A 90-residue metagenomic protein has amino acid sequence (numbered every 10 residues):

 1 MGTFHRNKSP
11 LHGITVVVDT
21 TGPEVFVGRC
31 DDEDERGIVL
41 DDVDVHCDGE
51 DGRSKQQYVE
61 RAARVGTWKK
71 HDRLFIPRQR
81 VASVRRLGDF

Functional and structural regions predicted by a protein language model:
G2-F90: Conserved RNA-binding domains used in RNP assembly and mRNA/RNA metabolism
